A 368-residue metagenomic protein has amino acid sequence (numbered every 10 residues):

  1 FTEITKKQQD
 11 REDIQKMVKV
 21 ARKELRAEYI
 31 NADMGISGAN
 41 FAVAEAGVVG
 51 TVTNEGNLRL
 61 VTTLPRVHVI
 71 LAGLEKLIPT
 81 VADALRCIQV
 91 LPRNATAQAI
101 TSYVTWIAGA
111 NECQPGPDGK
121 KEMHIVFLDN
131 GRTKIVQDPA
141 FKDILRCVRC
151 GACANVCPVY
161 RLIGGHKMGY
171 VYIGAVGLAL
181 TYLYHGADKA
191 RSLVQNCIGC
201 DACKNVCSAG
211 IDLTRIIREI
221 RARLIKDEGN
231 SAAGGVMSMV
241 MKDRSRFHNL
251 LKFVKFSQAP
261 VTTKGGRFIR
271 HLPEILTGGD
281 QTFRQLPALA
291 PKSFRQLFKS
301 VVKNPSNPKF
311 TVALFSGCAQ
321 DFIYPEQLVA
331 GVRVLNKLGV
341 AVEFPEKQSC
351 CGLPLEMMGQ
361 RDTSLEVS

Functional and structural regions predicted by a protein language model:
F1-P139: The feature marks the mature, well-folded catalytic cores of soluble enzymes
T2-E12, L272-L289: Amphipathic alpha-helical
K7, E28, A42, L77 (+8 more regions): Change "in soluble alpha/beta enzymes" to "in soluble alpha/beta proteins
P79, T311-S368: Cofactor-cradling patches in redox/metallo enzymes
E112-P117, I135-V136, D280-L297: Flexible inter-domain linker/hinge segments
P115-I144, N155, V159-L272, E366: Ferredoxin-type iron-sulfur electron-transfer modules in oxidoreductases and energy-metabolism complexes
K121, S306-V312: A short, charged/proline- and glycine-enriched loop that marks the coil->beta-strand transition at the N-terminal
